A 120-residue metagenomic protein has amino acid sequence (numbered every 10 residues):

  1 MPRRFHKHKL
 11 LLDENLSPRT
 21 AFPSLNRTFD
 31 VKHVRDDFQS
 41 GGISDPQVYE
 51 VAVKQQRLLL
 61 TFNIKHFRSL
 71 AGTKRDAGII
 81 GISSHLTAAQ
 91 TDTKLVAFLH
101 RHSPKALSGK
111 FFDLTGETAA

Functional and structural regions predicted by a protein language model:
P2-E14, P18-T28, S40, P46 (+1 more regions): Acidic, PIN/NYN-like endoribonuclease modules and their adjacent C-terminal/linker elements
H6-L10, V53-L58: Short active-site oxyanion
T28-F29, Q56: Glycine-centered loop/turn motif at secondary-structure junctions
V34-Q39: Short, flexible loop segments at the rims of nucleotide/cofactor-binding pockets, characterized by
G42-R57: Acidic, metal-associated active-site segment
Q56-L70: Acidic, metal-binding active-site segment of PIN/NYN-like and related structure-specific nucleases
